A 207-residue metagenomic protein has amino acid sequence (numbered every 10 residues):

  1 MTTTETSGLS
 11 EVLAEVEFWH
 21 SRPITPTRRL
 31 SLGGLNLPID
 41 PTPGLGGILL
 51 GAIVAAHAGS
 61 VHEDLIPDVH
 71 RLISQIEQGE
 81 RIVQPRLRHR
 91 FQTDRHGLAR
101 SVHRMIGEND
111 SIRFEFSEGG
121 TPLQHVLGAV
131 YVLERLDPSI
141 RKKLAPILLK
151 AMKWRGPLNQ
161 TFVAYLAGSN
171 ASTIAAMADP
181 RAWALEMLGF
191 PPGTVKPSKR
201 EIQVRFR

Functional and structural regions predicted by a protein language model:
M1-T173: Accessory regions outside conserved functional cores
V54-A58, F190, F206-R207: Generic low-polarity alpha-helical segments
P157-R205: N-terminal J-domain/J-like co-chaperone modules of DnaJ/Hsp40 proteins
